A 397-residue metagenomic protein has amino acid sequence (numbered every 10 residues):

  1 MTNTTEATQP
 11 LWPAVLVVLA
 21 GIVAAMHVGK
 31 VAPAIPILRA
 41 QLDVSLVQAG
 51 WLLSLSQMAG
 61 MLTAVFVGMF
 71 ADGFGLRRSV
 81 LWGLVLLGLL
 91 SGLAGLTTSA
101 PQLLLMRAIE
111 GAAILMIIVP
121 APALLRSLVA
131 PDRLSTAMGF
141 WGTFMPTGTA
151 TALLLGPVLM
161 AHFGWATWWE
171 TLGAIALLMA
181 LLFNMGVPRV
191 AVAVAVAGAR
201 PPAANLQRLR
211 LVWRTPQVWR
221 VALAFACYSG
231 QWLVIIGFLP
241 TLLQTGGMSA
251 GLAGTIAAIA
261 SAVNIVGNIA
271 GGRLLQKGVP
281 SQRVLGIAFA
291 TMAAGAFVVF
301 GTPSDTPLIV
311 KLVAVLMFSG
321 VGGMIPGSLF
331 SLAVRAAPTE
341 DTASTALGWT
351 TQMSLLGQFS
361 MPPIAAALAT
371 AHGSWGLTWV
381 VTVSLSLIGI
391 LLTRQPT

Functional and structural regions predicted by a protein language model:
T2-A7, V190-V221: Juxtamembrane intracellular "pre-TM" segments in multi-pass secondary transporters
A32, Q217-A258, I265: Extracytoplasmic gate region of multi-pass secondary transporters
L62-T98: Conserved MFS/SLC helix-loop-helix module at the cytosolic interface between two early adjacent transmembrane helices
A64-G75, N268-P280: Helix-to-loop junctions at the C-terminal end of transmembrane segments in multipass secondary transporters
M106-M145: Cytoplasmic helix-loop-helix junction between adjacent transmembrane helices in 12-TM secondary transporters
F140-V187: Helix-loop-helix hairpin linking two adjacent transmembrane segments in secondary transporters
Q282-L329: C-terminal transmembrane helical hairpin of 12-TM major facilitator-type secondary transporters
E340-H372: A late C-terminal transmembrane helix in Major Facilitator Superfamily
